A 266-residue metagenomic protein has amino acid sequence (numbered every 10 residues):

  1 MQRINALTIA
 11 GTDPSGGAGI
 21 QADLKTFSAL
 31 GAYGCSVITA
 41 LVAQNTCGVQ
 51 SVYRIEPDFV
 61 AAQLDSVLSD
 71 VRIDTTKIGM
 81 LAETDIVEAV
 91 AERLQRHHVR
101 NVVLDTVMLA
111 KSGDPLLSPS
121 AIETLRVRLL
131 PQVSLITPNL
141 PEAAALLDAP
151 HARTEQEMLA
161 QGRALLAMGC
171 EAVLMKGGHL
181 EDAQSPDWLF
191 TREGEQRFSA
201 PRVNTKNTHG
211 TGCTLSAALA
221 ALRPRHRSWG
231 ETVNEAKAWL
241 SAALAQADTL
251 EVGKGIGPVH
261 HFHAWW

Functional and structural regions predicted by a protein language model:
M1-Q2, T8, G19, A183-F198: Acidic-glycine-rich active-site phosphate/pyrophosphate-binding loop
Q2-T8, T26-K111, F262-W265: Conserved N-terminal subdomain of the carbohydrate kinase-like
R3, R54, G230-W266: Charged C-terminal helix
I9-S15, E195-H209: Short pre-catalytic strand/loop immediately N-terminal to key active-site residues, enriched for Gly-Thr
L30-C35, Q196, L222-A236: Phosphate-handling active-site elements
E88-R96, R163, E171, G194 (+1 more regions): Nucleotide and nucleotide-moiety/phosphate-recognizing core
P119-E195, E235: Conserved phosphate/ATP/ADP-binding segment of small-molecule kinases
A145, K206-W229: Short, small-residue alpha-helix embedded
